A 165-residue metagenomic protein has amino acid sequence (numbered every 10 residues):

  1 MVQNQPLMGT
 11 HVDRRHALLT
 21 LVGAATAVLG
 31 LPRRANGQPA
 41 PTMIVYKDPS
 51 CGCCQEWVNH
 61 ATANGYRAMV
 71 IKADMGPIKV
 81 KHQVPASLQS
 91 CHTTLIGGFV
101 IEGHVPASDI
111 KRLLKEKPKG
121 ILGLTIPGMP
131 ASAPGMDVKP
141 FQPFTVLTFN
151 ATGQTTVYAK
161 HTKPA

Functional and structural regions predicted by a protein language model:
M1-V12, L21-A27: N-terminal secretory signal peptides
V12, V80-S87: Short low-complexity, flexible loop/linker segments enriched in glycine and/or proline with clustered acidic
P32-D48, I78: C-terminal segment of N-terminal export signals and the immediately downstream linker at the start of the mature
T42-M43, R67, G98-V100: Short active-site oxyanion
D48-E56: Conserved redox-active cysteine motifs that mediate thiol-disulfide chemistry, especially di-cysteine Cys-X(1-2)-Cys
H60-Y66: Iron-sulfur (Fe-S) cluster-binding segments and ferredoxin-like electron-carrier domains, especially [2Fe-2S]
A68-K79, L88, I96: Thiol-based oxidoreductase modules, predominantly thioredoxin-like and allied folds used for disulfide exchange
V84-A165: Thiol/selenol-based redox catalytic cores and closely related redox-interacting motifs
